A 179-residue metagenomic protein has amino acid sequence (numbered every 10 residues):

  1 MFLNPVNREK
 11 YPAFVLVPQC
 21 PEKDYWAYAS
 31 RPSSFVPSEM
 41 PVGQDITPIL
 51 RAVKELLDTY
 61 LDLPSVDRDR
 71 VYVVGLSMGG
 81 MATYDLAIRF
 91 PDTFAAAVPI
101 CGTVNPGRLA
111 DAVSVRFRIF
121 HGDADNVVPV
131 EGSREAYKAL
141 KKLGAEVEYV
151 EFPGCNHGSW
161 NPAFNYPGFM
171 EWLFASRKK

Functional and structural regions predicted by a protein language model:
M1-L50: Active-site machinery of serine-nucleophile hydrolases
M1-V6, C101-L109, E131, E135: Alpha-helical scaffolding within the catalytic cores of extracellular/periplasmic polymer-degrading hydrolases
K10-A13, A112-F117: Short, proline-enriched alpha-helix->beta-strand connector loops that line the catalytic pocket of alpha/beta-hydrolase
P18-Q19, V74, I100-C101, F120 (+1 more regions): Alpha/beta-hydrolase-fold catalytic nucleophile elbow
W26-R31, D85-L86, L109-A112, P129-G132 (+2 more regions): Short, solvent-exposed loop/turn and secondary-structure capping segments
G43-R51, I88, V127-E131, W160-A163: Soluble non-cytosolic domains of exported or imported proteins
D58-A112: Primarily recognizes the serine-hydrolase "nucleophile elbow" in alpha/beta-hydrolase and SGNH/GDSL folds
R116-K179: C-terminal catalytic histidine-bearing segment of alpha/beta-hydrolase fold enzymes
